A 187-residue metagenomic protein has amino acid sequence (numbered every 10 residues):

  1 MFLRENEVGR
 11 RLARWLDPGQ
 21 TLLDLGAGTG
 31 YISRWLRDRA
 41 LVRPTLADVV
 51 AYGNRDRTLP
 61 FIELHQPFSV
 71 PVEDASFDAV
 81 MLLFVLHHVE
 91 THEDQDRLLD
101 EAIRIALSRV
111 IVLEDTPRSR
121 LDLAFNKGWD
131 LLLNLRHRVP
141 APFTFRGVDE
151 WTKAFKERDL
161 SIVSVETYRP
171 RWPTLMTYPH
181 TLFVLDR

Functional and structural regions predicted by a protein language model:
F2-P18: Conserved alpha-helix/loop element of class I SAM-dependent methyltransferases that forms part of the SAM/SAH-binding
L23, G28-S69: Class I SAM-dependent methyltransferase SAM/SAH-binding core
L36, E101-A102: Class I S-adenosylmethionine-dependent transferase superfamily signal
M81: A conserved beta-strand element that flanks and buttresses the S-adenosyl-L-methionine
F84-H88: Short catalytic micro-motifs in class I SAM-dependent methyltransferases
V89-E101: A short, conserved alpha-helix within the catalytic core of class I
L113-D159, S164-P173: C-terminal alpha-helical "lid/dimerization" subdomain adjacent to the S-adenosyl-L-methionine
R171-R187: Core SAM-dependent methyltransferase catalytic element
